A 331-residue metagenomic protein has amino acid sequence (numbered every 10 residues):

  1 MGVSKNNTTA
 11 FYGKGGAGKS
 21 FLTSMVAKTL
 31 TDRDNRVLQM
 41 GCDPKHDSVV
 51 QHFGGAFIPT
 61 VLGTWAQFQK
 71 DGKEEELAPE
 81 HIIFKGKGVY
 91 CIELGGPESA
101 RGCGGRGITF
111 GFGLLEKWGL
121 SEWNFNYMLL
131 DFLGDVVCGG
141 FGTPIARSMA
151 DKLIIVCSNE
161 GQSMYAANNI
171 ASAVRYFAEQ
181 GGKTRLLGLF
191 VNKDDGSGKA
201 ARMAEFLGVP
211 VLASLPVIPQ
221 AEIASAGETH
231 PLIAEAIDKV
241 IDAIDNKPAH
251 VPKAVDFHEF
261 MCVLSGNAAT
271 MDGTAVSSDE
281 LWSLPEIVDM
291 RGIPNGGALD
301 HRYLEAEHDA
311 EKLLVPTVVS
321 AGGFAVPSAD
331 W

Functional and structural regions predicted by a protein language model:
G2-P44: Walker A/P-loop phosphate-binding motif and the immediately C-terminal alpha-helix
T8, Q39, V89-C91, V211-S214: Conserved beta-strand scaffold positions in the cores of enzyme catalytic domains, especially in NTP/NDP-utilizing
G15, I92, G111, D131 (+1 more regions): Residue-level signature of catalytic and energy-coupling elements of molecular machines, predominantly ATP/GTP-dependent
T29-V89: N-terminal phosphate/diphosphate-binding loop that engages ATP/GTP or pyrophosphate donors across diverse enzyme folds
P44, G107, G111, V137 (+5 more regions): Helical mechanochemical/support elements of P-loop NTPase systems and associated helical scaffolds
G96-R106, Q162: Flexible beta-alpha connector loops of hexameric P-loop NTPases
K117-Y127, F132-I223: Conserved catalytic-core segment of NTP-binding enzymes
Y176-W331: C-terminal lobe/tail of nucleotide-utilizing enzymes
